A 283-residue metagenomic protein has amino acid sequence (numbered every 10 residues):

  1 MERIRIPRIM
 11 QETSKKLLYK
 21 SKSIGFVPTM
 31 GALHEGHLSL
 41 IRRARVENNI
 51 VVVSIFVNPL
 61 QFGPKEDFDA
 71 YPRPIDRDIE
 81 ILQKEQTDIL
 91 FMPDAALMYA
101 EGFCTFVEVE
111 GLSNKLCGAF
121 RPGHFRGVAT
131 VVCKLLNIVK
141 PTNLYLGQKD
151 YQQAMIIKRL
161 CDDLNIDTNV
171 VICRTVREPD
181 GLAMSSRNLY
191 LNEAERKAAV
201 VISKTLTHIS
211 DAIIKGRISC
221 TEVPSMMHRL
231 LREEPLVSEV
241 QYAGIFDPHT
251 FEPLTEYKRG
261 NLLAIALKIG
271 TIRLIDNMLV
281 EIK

Functional and structural regions predicted by a protein language model:
E2-L236, F246, T250, T271 (+1 more regions): Nucleotidyltransferase catalytic core that binds NTPs
I4, P253-L254, L262-K283: Short, basic/aromatic-enriched C-terminal tail that caps enzymatic domains
Y19-K20, Y257, K283: Extreme N-terminus of proteins, especially the signal/transit-peptide cleavage junction and the first residues
V171, E239, R259-L263, L274-I275: A generic structural signal for well-ordered coil/turn residues at beta-strand boundaries that shape enzyme active-site
R217, T255-K258: Structural preference for alpha-helix termini/caps and helix-kink/transition segments
E239-E256, A264: A conserved acidic, glycine/proline-rich C-terminal tail/linker
